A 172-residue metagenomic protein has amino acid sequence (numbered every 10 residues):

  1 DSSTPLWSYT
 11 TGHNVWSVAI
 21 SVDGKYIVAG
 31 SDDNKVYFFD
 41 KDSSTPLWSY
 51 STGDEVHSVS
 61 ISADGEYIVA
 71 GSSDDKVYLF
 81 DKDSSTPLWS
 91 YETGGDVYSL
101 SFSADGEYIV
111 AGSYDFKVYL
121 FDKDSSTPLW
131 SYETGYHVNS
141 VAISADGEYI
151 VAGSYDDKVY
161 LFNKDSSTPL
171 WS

Functional and structural regions predicted by a protein language model:
D1-S2, D40-S44, D81-S85, D122-S126 (+1 more regions): Short loop/turn segments that connect beta-strands within beta-propeller blades
T4-Y9, T45-Y50, T86-Y91, T127-Y132 (+1 more regions): A short beta-strand motif characteristic of beta-propeller blades
T10-V15, S51-V56, E92-V97, E133-V138: WD40/WD-repeat beta-propeller blade N-cap
V22-D23, I61-D64, A104-D105, I143-D146: Residue-level detector of Asp-centered blade-edge/turn motifs that repeat once per structural unit in beta-propeller
